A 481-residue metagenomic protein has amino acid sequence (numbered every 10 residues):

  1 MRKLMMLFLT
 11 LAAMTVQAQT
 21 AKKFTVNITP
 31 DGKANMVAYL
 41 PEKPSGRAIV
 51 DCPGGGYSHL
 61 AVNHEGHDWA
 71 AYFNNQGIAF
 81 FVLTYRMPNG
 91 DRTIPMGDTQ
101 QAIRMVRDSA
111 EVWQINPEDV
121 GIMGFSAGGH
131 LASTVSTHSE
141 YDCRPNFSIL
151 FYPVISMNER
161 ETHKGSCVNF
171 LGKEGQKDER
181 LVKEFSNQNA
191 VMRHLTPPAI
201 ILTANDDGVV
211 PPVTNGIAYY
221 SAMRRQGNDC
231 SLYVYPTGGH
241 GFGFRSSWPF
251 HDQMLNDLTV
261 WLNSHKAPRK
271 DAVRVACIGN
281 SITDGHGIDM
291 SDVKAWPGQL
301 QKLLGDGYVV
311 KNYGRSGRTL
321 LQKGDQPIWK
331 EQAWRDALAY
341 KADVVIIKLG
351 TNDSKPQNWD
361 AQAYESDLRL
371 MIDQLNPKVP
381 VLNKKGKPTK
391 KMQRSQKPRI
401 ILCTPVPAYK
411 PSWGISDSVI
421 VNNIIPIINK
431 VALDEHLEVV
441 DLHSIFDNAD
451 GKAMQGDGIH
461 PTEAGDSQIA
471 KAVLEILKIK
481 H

Functional and structural regions predicted by a protein language model:
A34-V37, I217-R269, I459, E463 (+1 more regions): C-terminal catalytic histidine-bearing segment of alpha/beta-hydrolase fold enzymes
A61-D68, F81-P117, S246-Q253: Catalytic nucleophile-loop/oxyanion-hole region of alpha/beta-hydrolase and closely related hydrolase-like folds
Q101-S166, V182, N187: Primarily recognizes the serine-hydrolase "nucleophile elbow" in alpha/beta-hydrolase and SGNH/GDSL folds
K164, D271-C277, I282-R369: Conserved SGNH/GDSL esterase-like catalytic core that processes O-acyl groups on lipids and polysaccharides
I200-T203, D207: Short beta-strand/loop motif that positions the catalytic acidic residue of the alpha/beta-hydrolase fold
G208-N215: Conserved alpha/beta-hydrolase "acid-adjacent" motif
G239-R245, I288, R318, V406-H481: Catalytic His-Asp segment of secreted/periplasmic serine-dependent ester chemistry enzymes
K348-N352, Q374-N422: Active-site segments of SGNH/GDSL-like serine hydrolases that catalyze O-acetyl group transfer/hydrolysis on lipids
